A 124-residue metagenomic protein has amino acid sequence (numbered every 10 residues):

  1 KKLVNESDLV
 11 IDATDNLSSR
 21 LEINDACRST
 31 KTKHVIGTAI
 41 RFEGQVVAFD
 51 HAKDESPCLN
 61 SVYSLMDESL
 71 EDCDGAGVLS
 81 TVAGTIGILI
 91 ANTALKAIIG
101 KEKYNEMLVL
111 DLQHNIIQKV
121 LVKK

Functional and structural regions predicted by a protein language model:
K2-L9, A13-K124: Glycine-rich phosphate/adenylate-binding loop
